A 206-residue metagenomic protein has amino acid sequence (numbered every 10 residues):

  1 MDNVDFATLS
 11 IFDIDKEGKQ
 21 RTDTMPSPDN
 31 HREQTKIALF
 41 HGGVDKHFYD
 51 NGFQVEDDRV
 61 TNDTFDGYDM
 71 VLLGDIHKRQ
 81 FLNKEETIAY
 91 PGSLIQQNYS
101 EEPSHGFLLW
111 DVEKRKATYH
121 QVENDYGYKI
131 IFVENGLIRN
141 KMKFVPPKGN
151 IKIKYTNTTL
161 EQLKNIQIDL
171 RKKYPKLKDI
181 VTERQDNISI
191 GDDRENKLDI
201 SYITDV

Functional and structural regions predicted by a protein language model:
M1-I88: His/Asp/Glu-rich metal-coordinating catalytic cores of metallo-dependent phosphodiesterases/hydrolases acting on
D2, H31, N83, P103 (+2 more regions): A generic structural signal for short, non-catalytic loop/turn and secondary-structure boundary residues
N3-I11, H105-G106, G191-I203: Short, surface-exposed amphipathic charged segments that create phosphate/polyanion-binding patches used for binding
D15, T22-D29, A38, K84 (+5 more regions): A structural signal for the main folded, soluble domain(s) of proteins
T35, S104-H105, K148-N150: Short, surface-exposed beta-edge/turn micro-motifs
M70, G74-Y126, F132-E134: A conserved active-site cap/scaffold subdomain adjacent to cofactor or substrate pockets
V112-V206: Accessory, non-catalytic peripheral segments of nucleic-acid enzymes
